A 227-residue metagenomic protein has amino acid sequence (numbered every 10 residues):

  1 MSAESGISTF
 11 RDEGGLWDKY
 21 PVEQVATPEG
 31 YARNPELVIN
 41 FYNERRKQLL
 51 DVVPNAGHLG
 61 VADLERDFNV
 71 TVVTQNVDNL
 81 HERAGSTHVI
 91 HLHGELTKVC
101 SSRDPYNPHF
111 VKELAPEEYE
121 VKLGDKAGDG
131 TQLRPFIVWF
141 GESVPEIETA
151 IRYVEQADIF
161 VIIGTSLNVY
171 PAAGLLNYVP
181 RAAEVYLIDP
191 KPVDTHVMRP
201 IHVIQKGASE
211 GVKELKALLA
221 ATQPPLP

Functional and structural regions predicted by a protein language model:
M1-P227: Conserved catalytic core of sirtuin-type NAD+-dependent deacylases
